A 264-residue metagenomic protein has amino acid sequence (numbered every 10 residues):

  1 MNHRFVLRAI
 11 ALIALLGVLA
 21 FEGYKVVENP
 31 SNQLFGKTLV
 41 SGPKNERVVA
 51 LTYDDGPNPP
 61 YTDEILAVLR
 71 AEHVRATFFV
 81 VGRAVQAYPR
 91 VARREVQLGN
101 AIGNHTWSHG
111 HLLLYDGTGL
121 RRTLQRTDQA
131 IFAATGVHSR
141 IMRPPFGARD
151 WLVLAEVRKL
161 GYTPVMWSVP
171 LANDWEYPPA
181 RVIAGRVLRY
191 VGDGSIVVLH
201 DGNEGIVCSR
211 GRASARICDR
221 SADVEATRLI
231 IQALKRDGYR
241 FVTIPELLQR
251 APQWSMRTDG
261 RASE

Functional and structural regions predicted by a protein language model:
M1-F5: N-terminal Lys/Arg-rich, disordered targeting/topogenic segments
R8-G23: Hydrophobic membrane-insertion alpha-helices, especially the h-region of bacterial N-terminal signal peptides
K25-Y115, G119, T123-A130, A134-S139 (+2 more regions): Active-site beta->alpha N-cap acidic-glycine motif
S31-N45, A71-H73, Q86, R212-E264: C-terminal domain-boundary segment and adjacent tail
Y53, V80-G82, N104-T106, P144-F146 (+3 more regions): A cross-domain feature marking catalytic cores of carbohydrate-active enzymes and several ubiquitous metabolic/repair
D54, L69, I102-H105, M142-P145 (+3 more regions): Divalent metal-coordination and catalytic microenvironments
L113-G136, P144, L152-T163, I183-V187: Soluble catalytic domains of enzymes that build or remodel membrane lipids, polysaccharides, and related
A148, L154-V191, Y239-R250: His/Asp/Glu-enriched short active-site or ligand-binding loop at hydrolase and phosphoryl-transfer sites
